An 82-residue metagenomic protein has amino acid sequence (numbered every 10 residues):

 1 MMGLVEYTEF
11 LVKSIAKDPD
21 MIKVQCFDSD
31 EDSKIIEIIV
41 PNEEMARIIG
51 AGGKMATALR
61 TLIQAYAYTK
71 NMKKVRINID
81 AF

Functional and structural regions predicted by a protein language model:
M1-R47, M55-F82: RNA-contacting regions in translation and RNA-metabolism proteins, encompassing KH/S1 modules where present
